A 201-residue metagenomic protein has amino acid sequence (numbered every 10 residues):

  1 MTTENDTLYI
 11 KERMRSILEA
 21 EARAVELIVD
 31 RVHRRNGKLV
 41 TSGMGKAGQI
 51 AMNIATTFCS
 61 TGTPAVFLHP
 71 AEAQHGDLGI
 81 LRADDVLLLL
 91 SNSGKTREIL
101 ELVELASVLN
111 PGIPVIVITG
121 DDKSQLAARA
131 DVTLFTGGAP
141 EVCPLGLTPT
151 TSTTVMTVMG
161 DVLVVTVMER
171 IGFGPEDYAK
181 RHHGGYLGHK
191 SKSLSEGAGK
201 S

Functional and structural regions predicted by a protein language model:
M1-R34: An N-terminal, well-structured beta->alpha segment
T7-L8, A128, V142, E169-S201: Internal, active-site/partner-interface "lid" segment
L18-E21, F58, G197: Short, basic/glycine-rich phosphate-binding loops at helix/coil junctions that contact nucleotide phosphates
V32-G37, S107-P114, K192-A198: Intrinsically disordered, low-complexity coil segments
H33, H69, H75, H182-H183 (+1 more regions): Histidine (H) residue identity feature
K38-I171: Glycine-rich phosphate-binding loops that contact phosphosugars or nucleotide phosphates
